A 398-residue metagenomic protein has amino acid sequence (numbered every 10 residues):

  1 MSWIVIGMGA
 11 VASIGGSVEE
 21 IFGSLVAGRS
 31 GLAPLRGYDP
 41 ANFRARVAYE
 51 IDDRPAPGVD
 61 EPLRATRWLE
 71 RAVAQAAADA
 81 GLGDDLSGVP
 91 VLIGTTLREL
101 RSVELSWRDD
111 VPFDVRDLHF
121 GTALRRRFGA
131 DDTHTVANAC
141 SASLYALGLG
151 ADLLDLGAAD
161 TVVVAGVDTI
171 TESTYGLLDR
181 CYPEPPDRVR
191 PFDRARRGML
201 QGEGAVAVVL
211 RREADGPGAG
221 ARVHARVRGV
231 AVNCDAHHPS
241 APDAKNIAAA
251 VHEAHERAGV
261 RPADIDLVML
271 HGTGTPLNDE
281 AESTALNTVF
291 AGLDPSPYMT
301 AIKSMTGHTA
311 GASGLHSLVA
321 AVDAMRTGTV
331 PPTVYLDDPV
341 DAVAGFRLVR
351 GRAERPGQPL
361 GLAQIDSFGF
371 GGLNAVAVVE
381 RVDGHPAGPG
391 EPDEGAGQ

Functional and structural regions predicted by a protein language model:
M1-V5, D85, V260-D264, L293-P295 (+1 more regions): Flexible, low-complexity linker/loop segments at domain and module junctions
S2-I6, V11, V18-E19, V26-R46 (+3 more regions): Condensing-enzyme catalytic core mediating Claisen C-C bond formation in acyl metabolism
G7, L25, V73, V91 (+8 more regions): Conserved small-residue
I14, E19-G94, A250-P262: Conserved active-site "lid/cap" helical segment
V26, G148, D152, I170-G218 (+2 more regions): Glycine-/small-residue-rich "gating" segment that lines the acyl/pantetheine channel and substrate pocket
A33-R67, T96-L153, A158, T174-Q201 (+1 more regions): Conserved catalytic cysteine-centered active-site region of acyl-thioester-dependent Claisen-condensing enzymes
A158-V189, R196, V230-A244, L270-E280 (+1 more regions): Acyl-CoA/ACP chain-elongation machinery
I247-L267, G272-S296: A glycine- and small/hydrophobic-rich beta-loop-beta segment that serves as a flexible "lid/hinge" or phosphate-binding
